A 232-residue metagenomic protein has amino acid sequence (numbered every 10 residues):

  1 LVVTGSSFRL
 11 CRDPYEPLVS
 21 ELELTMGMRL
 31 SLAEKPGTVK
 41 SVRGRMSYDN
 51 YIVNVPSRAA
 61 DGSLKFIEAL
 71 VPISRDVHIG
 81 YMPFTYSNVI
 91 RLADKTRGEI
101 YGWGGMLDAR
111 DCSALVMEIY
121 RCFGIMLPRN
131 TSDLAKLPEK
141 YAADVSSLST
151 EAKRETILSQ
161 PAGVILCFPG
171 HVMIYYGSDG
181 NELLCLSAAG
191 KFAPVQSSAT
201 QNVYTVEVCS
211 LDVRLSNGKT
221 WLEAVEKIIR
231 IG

Functional and structural regions predicted by a protein language model:
L1, A59-G62, E68, V77-I79 (+1 more regions): Aromatic- and glycine-rich peptidoglycan recognition patches
L1-Y15, Y141-A152: Short, structured beta-strand/loop micro-motifs enriched in basic residues and often containing a Trp
T4-G5, A33, N54-P56: A structural detector for beta-sheet-dominated domains
D13-G44: Conserved beta-strand/loop element in small beta-rich adapter and peptidoglycan-binding domains
G27, G98, A162-G163: Glycine-centered loop/turn motifs
G27, L115-V116, M173: Short alpha-helical segments in extracytoplasmic peptidoglycan/chitin-binding modules and envelope-associated proteins
T38-V145, P169, L186: N-terminal capping segments
P128-Q196: ...with weaker cross-activation on analogous glycine-rich loops/strands in unrelated enzymes
